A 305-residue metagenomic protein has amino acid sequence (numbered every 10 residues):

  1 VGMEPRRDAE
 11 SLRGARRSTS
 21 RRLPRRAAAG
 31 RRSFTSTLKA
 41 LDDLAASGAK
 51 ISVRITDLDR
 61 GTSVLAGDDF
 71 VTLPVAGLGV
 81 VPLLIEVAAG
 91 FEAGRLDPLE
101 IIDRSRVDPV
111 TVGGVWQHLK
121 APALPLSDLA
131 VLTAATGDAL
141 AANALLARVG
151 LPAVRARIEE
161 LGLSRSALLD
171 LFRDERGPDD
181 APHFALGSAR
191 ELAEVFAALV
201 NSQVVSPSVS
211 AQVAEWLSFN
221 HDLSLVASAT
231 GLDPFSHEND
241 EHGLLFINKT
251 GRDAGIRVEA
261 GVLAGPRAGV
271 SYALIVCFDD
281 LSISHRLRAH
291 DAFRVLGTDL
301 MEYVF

Functional and structural regions predicted by a protein language model:
E4-A45, V64, V71, L199-D233 (+2 more regions): Structured C-terminal helix/loop/strand segments within mature extracytoplasmic catalytic/sensor domains
S47-I51, L146-N201: Mid-domain, small-residue-enriched loop/turn segments at the edges of structured enzyme/sensor domains
A49-T72: Short, conserved catalytic-motif segment at the N-terminal edge
G61, P74-I102, Y272-L274: Active-site SXXK
A66-P74, V115, L119, P178-A181 (+1 more regions): A short glycine/serine-rich beta->alpha loop
I85-A93, A147, E194-N201, E302: Short glycine/serine- and small hydrophobic-enriched flexible loop segments
A93-L119: Short, glycine/proline-biased beta-turn/loop segments that scaffold the active-site neighborhood
P109-N143: Conserved catalytic neighborhood of penicillin-recognizing serine enzymes
